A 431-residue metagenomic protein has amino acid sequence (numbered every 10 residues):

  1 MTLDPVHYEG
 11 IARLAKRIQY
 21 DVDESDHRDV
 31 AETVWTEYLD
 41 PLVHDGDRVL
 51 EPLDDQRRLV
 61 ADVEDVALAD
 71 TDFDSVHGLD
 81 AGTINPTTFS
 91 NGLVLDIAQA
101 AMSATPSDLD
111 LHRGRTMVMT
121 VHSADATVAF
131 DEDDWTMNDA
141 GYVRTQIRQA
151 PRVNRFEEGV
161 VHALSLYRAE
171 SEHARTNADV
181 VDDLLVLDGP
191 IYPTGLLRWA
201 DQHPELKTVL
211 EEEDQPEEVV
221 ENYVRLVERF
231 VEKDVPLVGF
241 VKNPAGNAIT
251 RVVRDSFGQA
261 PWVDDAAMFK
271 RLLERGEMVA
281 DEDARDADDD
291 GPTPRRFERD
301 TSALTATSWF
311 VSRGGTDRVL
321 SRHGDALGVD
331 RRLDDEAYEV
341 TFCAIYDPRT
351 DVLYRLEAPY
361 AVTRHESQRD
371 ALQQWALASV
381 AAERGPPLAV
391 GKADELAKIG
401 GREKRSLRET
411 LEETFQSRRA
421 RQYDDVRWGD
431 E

Functional and structural regions predicted by a protein language model:
T2-I11, A15, E37-H44, R48 (+6 more regions): Long, contiguous domain-sized segments
T2-P5, A67, P86-T88: N-terminal extension/subdomain marker
I11, I18-D21, T105-E158: Compact, glycine/acidic-enriched structural inserts
R17-D45: N-terminal low-complexity, intrinsically disordered "leader/linker" segments enriched in small/polar and basic residues
T36-N85: Entry/capping segment at the start of metal-dependent catalytic domains with acidic active-site entry clusters
D74, G78-D125: Adenosine ribonucleotide-centric catalytic and binding domains
S75, L184, D234-P236: Proline-centered loop/turn at the N-terminus of a beta-strand
H77-G82, W135-L164, L187-G195: Long, hydrophobic/aromatic-enriched structural stretches that serve as scaffold segments
